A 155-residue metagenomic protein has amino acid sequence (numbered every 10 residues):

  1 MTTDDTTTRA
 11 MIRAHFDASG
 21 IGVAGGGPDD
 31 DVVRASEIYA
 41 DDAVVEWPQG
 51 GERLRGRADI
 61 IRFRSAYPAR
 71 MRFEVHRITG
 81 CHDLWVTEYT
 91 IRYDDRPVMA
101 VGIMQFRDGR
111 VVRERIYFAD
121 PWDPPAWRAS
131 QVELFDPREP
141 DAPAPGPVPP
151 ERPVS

Functional and structural regions predicted by a protein language model:
T2-I38: Short acidic-aromatic low-complexity motifs
T2-T3, I61-S155: A beta-strand edge to alpha-helix "cap/lid" segment located at domain peripheries
D5-I12, R57-I60, P97: A structural signal for well-ordered alpha-helical scaffolds and beta->alpha junctions
D17, G26-D29, A40-V45, P145-V154: Short N-terminal signal/transit or membrane-insertion segments and the immediately adjacent low-complexity/disordered
A18, S36, A43, V86 (+1 more regions): Small-side-chain structural scaffolding
A18-G22, E46, E88, R92: Alpha-helix C-capping/helix-to-loop hinge sites
S19, R57, P137-R138: Low-complexity, intrinsically disordered/propeptide-like segments
D29-H82: A solvent-exposed, acidic/Ser-Thr-rich amphipathic alpha-helical stretch
